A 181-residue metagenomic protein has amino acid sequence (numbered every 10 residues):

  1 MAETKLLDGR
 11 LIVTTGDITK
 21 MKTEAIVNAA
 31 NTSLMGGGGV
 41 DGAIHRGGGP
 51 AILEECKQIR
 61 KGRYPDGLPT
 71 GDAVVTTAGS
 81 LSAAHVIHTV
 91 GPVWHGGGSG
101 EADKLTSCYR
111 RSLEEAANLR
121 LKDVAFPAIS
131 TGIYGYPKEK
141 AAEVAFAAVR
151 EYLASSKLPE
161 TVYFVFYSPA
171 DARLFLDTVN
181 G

Functional and structural regions predicted by a protein language model:
M1-G181: Macrodomain-like recognition of ADP-ribose-binding/processing modules
